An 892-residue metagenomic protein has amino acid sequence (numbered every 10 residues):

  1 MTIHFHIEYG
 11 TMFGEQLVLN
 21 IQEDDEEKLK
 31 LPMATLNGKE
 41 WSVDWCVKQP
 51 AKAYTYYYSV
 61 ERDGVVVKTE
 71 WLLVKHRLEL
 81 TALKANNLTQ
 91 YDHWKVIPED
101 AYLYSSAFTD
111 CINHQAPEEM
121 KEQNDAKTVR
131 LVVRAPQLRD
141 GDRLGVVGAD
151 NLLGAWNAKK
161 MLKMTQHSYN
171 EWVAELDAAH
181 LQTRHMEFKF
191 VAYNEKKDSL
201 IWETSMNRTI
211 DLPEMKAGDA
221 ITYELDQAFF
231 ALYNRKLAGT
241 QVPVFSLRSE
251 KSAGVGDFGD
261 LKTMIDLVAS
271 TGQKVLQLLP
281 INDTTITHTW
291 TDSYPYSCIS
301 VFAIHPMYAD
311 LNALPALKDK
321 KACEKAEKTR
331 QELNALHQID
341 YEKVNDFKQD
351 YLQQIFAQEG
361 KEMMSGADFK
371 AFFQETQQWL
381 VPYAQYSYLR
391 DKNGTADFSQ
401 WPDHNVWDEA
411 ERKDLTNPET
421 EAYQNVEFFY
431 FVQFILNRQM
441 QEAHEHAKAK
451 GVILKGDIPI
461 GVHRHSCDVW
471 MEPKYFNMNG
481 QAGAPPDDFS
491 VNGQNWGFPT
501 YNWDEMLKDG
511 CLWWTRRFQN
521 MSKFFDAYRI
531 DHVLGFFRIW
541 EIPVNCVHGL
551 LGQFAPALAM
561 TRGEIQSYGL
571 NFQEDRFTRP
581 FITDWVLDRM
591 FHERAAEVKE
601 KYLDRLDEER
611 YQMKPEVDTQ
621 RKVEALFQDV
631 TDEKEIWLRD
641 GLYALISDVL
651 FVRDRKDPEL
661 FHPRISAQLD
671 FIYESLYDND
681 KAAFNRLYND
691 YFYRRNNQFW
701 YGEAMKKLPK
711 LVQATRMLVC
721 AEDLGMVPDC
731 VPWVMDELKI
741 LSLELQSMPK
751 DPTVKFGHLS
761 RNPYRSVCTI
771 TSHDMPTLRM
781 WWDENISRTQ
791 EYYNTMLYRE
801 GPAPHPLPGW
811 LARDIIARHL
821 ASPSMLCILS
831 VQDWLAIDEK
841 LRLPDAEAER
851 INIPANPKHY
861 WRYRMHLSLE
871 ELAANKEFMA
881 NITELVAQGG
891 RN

Functional and structural regions predicted by a protein language model:
M1-F5, K127-L131: Structural beta-strand segments of beta-rich domains
T2, E8-A51, E61-A82, P136-T183 (+3 more regions): Aromatic-rich carbohydrate-binding modules that target alpha-glucans
D25-K28, W41, D63-W71, L83-P98 (+12 more regions): Tryptophan-centered motif/residue detector
K52-Y56, R184-F188: Exposed beta-strand face motif in extracellular beta-rich ectodomains
A82-D100, K216-F229: Short, surface-exposed secondary-structure junctions/capping segments
L103-R130, D177-H180, W202, T209-N892: Catalytic cores of glycan-processing enzymes that make or break glycosidic bonds
